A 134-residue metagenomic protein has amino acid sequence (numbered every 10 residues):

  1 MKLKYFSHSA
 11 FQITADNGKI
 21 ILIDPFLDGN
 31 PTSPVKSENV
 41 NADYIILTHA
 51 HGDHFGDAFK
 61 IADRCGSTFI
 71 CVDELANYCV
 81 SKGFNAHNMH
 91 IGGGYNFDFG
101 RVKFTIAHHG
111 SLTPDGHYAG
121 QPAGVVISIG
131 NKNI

Functional and structural regions predicted by a protein language model:
M1-K2, T14-I21, G94-V102, S128-N133: Beta-strand-turn-beta hairpins that frame and shape the catalytic cleft of phosphate-ester-processing enzymes
Q12-H51, G56-K60, G110-Y118: Pre-active-site segment of Zn-dependent metallo-hydrolases
G29, F104-I134: Active-site-proximal loop/helix segment associated with metal-binding centers of metalloenzymes
A42, G66-S67: Local beta-strand N-terminus motif with an aromatic residue
Y44-I46, G83-M89: Active-site regions of enzymes building and remodeling cell-envelope glycoconjugates
G52, L75-A76, G93: Alpha-helix capping/helix-boundary segments
G56-C65, S81-K82: Metal-dependent catalytic neighborhoods of phosphoester/phosphodiester hydrolases
S67-E74: Short internal beta-strands
